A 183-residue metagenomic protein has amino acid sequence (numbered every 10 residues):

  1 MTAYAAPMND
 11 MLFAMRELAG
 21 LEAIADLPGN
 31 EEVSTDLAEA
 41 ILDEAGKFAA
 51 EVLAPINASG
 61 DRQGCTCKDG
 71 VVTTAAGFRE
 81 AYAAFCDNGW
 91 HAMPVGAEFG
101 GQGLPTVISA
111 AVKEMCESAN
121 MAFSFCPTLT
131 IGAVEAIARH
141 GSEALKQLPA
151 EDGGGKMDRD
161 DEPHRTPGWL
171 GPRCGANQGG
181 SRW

Functional and structural regions predicted by a protein language model:
M1-F125: Amphipathic, small/basic residue-rich leader segments at the start of a protein or domain
M11, H91, F123, A133 (+2 more regions): Structural beta-strand/beta-sheet cores of well-ordered domains, especially the beta-sheet scaffolds that support
T66, T130-A133, R165-P167: A glycine-rich phosphate-binding loop feature that marks nucleotide/adenosyl-phosphate handling sites
P94-E98, F125-L129, P149, E162-H164: Glycine-rich, histidine-containing beta strand-loop boundary motifs that form or position
Q102, A144-W183: Glycine-rich, Trp-frequent "lid" loop and neighboring beta-strands that shape and gate the flavin cofactor pocket
I108-A111, G141-S142, A176-Q178: Short secondary-structure boundary/capping segments
F125-E143: N-terminal glycine-rich flavin-associated loop
